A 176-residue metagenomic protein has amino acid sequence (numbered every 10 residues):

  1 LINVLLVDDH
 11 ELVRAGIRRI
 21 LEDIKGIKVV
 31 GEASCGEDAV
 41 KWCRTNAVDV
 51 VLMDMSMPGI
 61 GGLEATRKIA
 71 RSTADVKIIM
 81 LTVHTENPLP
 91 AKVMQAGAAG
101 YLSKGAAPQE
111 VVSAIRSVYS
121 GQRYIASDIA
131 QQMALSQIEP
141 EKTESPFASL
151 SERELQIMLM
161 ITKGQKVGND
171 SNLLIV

Functional and structural regions predicted by a protein language model:
L1-V13, I17-L21, L150: Conserved acidic segment of CheY-like receiver
E32-V50: Acidic, metal-coordinating helix/loop segments flanking the phosphotransfer/catalytic sites of two-component signaling
C35-D38, I60-E64, T85: Acidic catalytic/metal-coordinating carboxylates
K41, L63-D75: Short amphipathic alpha-helix used as the core "switch/output" element in two-component signaling
D54, T82: Active-site residues of response regulator receiver
M57: Receiver (REC) domain active-site loop signature in two-component systems and cognate sites in sensor histidine kinases
P88-Q95, G100-E152, Q156: Short, flexible helix-to-coil linker/hinge segments that flank and couple to helix-turn-helix
E144-V176: Helix-turn-helix DNA-binding segment
